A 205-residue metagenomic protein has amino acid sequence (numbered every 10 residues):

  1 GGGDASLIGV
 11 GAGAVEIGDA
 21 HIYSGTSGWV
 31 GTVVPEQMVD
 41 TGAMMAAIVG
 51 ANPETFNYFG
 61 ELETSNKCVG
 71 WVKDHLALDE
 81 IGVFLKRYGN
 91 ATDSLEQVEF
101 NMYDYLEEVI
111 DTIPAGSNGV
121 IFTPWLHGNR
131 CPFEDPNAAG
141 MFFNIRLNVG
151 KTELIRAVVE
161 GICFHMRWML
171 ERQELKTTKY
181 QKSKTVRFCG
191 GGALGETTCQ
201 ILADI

Functional and structural regions predicted by a protein language model:
G1-I205: Active-site core segments that coordinate phosphate-bearing ligands/cofactors across diverse enzyme families
